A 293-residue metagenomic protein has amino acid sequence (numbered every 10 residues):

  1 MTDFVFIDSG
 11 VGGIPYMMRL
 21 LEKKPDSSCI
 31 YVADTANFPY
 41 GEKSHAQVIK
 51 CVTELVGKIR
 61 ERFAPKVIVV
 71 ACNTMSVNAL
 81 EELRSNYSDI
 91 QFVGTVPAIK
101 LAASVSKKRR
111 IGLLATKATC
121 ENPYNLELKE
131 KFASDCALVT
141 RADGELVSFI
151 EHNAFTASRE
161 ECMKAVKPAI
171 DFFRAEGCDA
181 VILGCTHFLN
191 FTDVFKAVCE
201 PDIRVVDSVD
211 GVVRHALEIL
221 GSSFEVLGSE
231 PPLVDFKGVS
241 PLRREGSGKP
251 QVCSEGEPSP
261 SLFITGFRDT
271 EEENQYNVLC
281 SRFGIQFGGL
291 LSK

Functional and structural regions predicted by a protein language model:
M1-F236, G246-K293: Non-catalytic structural scaffold of enzyme domains
